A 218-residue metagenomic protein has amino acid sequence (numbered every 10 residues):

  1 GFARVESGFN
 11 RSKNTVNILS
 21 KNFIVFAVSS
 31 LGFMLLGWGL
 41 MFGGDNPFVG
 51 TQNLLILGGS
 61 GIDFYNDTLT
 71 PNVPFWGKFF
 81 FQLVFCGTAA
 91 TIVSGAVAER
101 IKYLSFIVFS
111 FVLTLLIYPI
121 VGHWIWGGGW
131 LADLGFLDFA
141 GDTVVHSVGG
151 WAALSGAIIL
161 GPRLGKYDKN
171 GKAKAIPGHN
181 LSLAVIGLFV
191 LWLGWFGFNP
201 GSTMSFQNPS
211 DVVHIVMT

Functional and structural regions predicted by a protein language model:
G1-T218: Hydrophobic alpha-helical transmembrane bundles of multi-pass membrane proteins
